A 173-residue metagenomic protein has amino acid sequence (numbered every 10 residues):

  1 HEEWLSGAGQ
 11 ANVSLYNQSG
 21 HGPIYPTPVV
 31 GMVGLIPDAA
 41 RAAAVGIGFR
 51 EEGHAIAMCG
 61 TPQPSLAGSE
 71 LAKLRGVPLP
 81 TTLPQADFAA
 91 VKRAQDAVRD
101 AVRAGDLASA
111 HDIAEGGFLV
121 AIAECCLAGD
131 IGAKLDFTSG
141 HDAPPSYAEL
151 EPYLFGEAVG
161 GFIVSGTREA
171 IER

Functional and structural regions predicted by a protein language model:
H1, Q85-D100: Structured alpha-helical segments in the cores of large, soluble enzyme domains
H1-A67: Glycine-rich anion-binding loops of enzyme active sites
W4-L5, G9, V13-G31, P80-T82 (+1 more regions): Glycine-/charge-enriched secondary-structure boundary and capping motifs
G46-G53, K73-G76, I122-A128, R173: Short, solvent-exposed amphipathic alpha-helical segments in soluble enzyme and RNA/protein-processing domains
L66-Q85: Gly-rich Lys/Arg/Thr-decorated short loops/hinges at beta-loop-alpha junctions or inter-strand turns that position
L71-R75, D96-R99, Y147-L150: Short amphipathic alpha-helical segments, especially helix-boundary/capping motifs
